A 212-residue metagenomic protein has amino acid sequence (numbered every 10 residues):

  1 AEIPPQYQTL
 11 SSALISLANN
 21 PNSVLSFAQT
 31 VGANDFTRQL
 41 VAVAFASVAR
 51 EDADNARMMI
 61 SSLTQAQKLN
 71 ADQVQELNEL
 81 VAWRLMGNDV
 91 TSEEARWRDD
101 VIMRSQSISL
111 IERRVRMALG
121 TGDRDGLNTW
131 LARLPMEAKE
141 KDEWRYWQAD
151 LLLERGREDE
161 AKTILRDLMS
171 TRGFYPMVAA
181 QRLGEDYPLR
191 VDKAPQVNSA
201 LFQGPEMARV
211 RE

Functional and structural regions predicted by a protein language model:
A1-E212: Extracytoplasmic and endomembrane cell-envelope/extracellular-matrix remodeling and assembly machinery
